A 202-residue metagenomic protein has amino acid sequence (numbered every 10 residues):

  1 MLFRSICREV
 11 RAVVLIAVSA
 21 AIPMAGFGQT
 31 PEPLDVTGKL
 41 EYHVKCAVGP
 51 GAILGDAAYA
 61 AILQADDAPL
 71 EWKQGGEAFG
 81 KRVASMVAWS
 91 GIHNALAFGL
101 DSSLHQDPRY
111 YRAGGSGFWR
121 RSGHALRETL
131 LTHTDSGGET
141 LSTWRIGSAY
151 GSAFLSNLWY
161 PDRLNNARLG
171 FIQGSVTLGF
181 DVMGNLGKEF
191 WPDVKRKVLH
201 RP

Functional and structural regions predicted by a protein language model:
M1-L2: Short, small-residue-biased leader/transition segments that mark boundaries at the very start of proteins
A12-V87, A97-R109, A113-E139, Y160-A167 (+2 more regions): N-terminal targeting leaders of membrane proteins
T140-G147: Membrane-interface loop-to-helix entry segments
G151-D162: Transmembrane alpha-helical segments of integral membrane proteins
